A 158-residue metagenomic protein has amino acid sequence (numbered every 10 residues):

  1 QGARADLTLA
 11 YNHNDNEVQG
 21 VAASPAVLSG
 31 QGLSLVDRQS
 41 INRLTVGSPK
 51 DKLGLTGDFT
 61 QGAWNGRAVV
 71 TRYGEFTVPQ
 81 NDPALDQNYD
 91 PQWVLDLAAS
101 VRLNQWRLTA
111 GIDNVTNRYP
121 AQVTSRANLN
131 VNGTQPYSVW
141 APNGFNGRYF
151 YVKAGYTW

Functional and structural regions predicted by a protein language model:
Q1-Q80, K153-T157: Gram-negative outer-membrane beta-barrel transporters
L7, D96-L97: Amphipathic alpha-helical protein-interaction segments enriched in hydrophobic
A26-Q31, F76, L85-Y89, N128-V131: Short, low-complexity, polar/charged sequence segments that are solvent-exposed and flexible
R38-R43, N81-Q87, Y137-P142: Extracellular loop and loop/strand-boundary signature of outer-membrane beta-barrel proteins
P49-L53, P91-L95, N146-F150: Residues that define the transmembrane beta-barrel architecture of outer-membrane proteins
V70-P79, S100-W158: C-terminal beta-signal and adjacent terminal beta-strands/loops of Gram-negative outer-membrane beta-barrel proteins
